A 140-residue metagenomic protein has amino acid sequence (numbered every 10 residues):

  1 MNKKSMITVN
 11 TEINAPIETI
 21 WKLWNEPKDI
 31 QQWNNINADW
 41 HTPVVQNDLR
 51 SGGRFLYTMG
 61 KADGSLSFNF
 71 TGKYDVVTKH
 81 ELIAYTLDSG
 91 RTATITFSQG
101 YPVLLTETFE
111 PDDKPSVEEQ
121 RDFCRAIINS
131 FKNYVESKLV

Functional and structural regions predicted by a protein language model:
M1-W40: Hydrophobic ligand-binding cavity/cleft-lining segments
K3-K4, E12, T58, N69 (+2 more regions): Charge-dense, helix-prone N-terminal extensions
T8, L66-T71, G90-T94: Short, surface-exposed coil-to-beta transition loops
P16-E18, L49-R50, D75-H80, T96-L104: A short, structured loop/turn motif at beta-sheet edges
I20-L23, I30, F55-Y57, Y74 (+3 more regions): Hydrophobic pocket/interface hotspot
H41-A84: Glycine-rich portal/gate segments that line the openings of hydrophobic small-molecule binding cavities
L82-A126, S130-F131: Beta-strand/loop substructures that line and gate deep hydrophobic ligand-binding cavities in soluble
Y134-V140: Short, highly charged C-terminal tails/helix-capping segments
